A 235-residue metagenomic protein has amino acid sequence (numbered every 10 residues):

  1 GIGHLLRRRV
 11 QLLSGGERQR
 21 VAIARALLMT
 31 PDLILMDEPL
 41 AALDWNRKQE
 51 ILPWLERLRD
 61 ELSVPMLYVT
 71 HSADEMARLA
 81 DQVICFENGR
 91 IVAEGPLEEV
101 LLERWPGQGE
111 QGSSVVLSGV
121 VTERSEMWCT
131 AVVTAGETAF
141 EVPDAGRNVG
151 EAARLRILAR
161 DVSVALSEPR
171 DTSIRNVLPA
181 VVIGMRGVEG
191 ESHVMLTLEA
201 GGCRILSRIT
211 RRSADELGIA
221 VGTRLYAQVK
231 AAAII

Functional and structural regions predicted by a protein language model:
G1-L5, E56-R57: Conserved ABC ATPase "signature" region
R9-L13, E17: Conserved ABC ATPase signature
I23: Hydrophobic anchor residue at the start of the ABC signature
L28-D32: A short, proline-enriched helix->beta-strand linker immediately N-terminal to the Walker B motif in ABC-type P-loop
I34-E38: Catalytic Walker B motif of ABC-type/P-loop ATPase nucleotide-binding domains
E56, D60, T70-G136: Internal alpha/beta loop-helix hairpins
A139-R186, R204, R208-I235: Glycine/charge-rich catalytic "coupling/switch" loops of P-loop NTPases
